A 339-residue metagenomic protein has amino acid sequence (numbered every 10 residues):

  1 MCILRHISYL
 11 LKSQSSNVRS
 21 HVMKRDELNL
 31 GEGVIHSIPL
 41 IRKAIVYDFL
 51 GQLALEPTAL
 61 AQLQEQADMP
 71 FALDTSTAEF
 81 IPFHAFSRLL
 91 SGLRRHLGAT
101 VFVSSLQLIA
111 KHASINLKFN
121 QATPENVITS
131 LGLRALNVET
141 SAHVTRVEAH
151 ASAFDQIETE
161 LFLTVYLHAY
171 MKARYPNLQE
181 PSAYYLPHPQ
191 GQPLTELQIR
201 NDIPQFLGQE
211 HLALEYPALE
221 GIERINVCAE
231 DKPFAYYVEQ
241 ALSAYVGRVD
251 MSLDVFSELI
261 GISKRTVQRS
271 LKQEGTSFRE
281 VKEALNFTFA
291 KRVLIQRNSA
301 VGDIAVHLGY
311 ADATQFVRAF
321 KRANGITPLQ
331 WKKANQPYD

Functional and structural regions predicted by a protein language model:
M1-H143: N-terminal low-complexity or simple alpha-helical regulatory segments that function as activation/interaction modules
I3, S8, S20, S114-Q205: N-terminal regulatory/effector-sensing and dimerization cores that precede helix-turn-helix DNA-binding domains
G51, R94, T164-H168, K172 (+1 more regions): Generic solvent-exposed, charged/amphipathic alpha-helical segments that serve as macromolecular interface scaffolds
A61-Q62, E158, M251, E280: Short, solvent-exposed positions on alpha-helices
P82, E160-L163, E283: Short, conserved glycine- and acidic-residue-centered signature motifs in active-site or ligand-binding loops
L178, P189-D339: Extended mid-to-C-terminal alpha-helical interaction segments
